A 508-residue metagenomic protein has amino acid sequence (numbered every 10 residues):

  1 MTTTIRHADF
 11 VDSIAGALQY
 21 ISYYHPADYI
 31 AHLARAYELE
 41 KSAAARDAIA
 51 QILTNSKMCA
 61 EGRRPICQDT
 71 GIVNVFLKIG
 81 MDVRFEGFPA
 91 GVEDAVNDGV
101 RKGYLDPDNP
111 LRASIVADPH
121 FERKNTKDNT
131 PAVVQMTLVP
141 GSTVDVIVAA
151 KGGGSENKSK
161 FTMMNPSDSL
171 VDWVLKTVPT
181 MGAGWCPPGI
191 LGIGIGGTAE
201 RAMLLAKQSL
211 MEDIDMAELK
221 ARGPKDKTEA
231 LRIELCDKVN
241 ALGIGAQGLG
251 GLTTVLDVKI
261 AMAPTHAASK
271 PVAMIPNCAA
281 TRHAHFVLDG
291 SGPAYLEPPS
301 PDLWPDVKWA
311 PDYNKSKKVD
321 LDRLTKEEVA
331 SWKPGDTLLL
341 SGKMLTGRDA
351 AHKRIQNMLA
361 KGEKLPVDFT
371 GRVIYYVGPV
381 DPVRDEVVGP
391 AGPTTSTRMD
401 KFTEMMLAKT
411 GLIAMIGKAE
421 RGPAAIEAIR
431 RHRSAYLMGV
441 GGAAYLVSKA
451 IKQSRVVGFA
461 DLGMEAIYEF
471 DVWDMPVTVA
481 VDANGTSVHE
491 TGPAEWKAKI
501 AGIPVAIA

Functional and structural regions predicted by a protein language model:
M1-D312, A408: Non-transmembrane, aqueous-exposed alpha-helical and coiled segments at domain scale
L191-T198, S341-G342, G417, V440-G441: Glycine-rich beta-strand-to-loop/alpha-helix junction loops that act as flexible
L210, I214-G243, Q247-G250, T346-M475: Feature captures the catalytic cores and cofactor-binding loops of soluble hydro-lyases/lyases that act on carboxylate
G250-V258, T265-H266, A279, K449-A508: C-terminal binding/interaction regions
N314-L324: Short, structured beta-strand/loop micro-motifs enriched in basic residues and often containing a Trp
E327-A330, V367: Residue "hotspots" at secondary-structure boundaries inside conserved domains
V329-W332, L338: Short, well-ordered loop/turn sites that connect or cap secondary structure elements
T337, K343-G347: Short, charged beta-turn/beta-strand-edge "cap" motif at the junction between a beta-strand and an adjacent loop
